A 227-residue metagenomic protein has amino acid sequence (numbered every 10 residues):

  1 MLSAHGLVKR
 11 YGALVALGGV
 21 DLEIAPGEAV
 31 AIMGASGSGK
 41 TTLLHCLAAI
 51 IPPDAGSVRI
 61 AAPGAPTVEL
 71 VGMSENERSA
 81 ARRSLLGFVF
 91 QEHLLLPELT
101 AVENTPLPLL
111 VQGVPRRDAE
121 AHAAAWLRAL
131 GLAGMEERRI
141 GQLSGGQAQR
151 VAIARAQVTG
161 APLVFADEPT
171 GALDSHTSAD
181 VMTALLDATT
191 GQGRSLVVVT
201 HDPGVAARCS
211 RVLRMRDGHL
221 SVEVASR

Functional and structural regions predicted by a protein language model:
M33-A35: The feature captures the beta-strand-to-loop junction immediately N-terminal to the Walker
A48: Helix-to-loop junction immediately C-terminal to a conserved catalytic motif
P66-G87: ABC ATPase NBD coupling module
G72, R116, E120, W126-G141: Conserved ABC nucleotide-binding domain
L99-L107: Short coil-to-helix segment of the ABC ATPase nucleotide-binding domain corresponding to the Q-loop/switch region
L132, A156-Q157: ABC ATPase C-loop
R138, T159, Q192: Conserved signature/switch motifs of ABC ATPase nucleotide-binding domains
R139-L143, Q147-Q149: Conserved ABC ATPase signature
